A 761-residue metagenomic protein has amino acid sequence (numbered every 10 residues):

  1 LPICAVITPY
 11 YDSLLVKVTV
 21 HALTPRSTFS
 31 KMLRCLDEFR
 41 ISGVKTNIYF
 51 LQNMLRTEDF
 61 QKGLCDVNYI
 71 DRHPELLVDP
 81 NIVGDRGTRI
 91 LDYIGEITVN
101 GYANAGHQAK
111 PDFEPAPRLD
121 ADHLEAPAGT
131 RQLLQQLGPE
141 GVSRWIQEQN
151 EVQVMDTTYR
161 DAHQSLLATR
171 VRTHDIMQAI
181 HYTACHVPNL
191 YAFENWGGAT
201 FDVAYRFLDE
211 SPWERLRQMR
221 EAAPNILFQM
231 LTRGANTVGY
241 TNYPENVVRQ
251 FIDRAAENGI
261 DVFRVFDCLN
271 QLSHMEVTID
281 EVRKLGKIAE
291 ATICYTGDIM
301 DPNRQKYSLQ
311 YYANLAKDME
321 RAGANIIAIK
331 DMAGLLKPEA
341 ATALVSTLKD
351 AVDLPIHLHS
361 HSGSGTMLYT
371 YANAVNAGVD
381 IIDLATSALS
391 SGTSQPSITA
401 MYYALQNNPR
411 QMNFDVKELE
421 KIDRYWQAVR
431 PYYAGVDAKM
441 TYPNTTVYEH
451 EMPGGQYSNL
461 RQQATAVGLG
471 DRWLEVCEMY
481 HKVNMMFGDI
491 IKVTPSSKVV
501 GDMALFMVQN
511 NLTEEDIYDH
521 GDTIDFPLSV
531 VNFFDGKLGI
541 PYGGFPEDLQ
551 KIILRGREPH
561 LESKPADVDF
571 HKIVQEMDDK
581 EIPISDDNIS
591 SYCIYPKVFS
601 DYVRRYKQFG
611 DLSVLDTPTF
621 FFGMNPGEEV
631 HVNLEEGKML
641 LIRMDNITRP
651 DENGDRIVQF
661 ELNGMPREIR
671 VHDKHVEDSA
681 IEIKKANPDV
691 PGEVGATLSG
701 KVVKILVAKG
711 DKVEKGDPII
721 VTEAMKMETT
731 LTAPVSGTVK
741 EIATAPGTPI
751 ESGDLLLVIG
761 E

Functional and structural regions predicted by a protein language model:
L1-E125, D548-R557, D567-L640, T648-P650: Catalytic cores of soluble metabolic enzymes centered on carboxylation/carboxyl-transfer
P74, P139, H672-A696: Long, charged amphipathic helices and adjacent flexible linkers at domain junctions
D112-V247, A255: N-terminal capping/small domains of soluble enzymes
V154, A162, V265, I327 (+3 more regions): Conserved, mostly hydrophobic/aromatic
R160, W196-T200, L231-T237, C268-N270 (+6 more regions): Active-site beta-loop-alpha junctions enriched in small/polar residues
T173-A192, P212-L227, T237, T241-L354 (+1 more regions): Alpha/beta enzyme core
M332-E515: Catalytic alpha/beta core domains of metabolic enzymes, predominantly
A686-E761: Structured functional modules or segments
